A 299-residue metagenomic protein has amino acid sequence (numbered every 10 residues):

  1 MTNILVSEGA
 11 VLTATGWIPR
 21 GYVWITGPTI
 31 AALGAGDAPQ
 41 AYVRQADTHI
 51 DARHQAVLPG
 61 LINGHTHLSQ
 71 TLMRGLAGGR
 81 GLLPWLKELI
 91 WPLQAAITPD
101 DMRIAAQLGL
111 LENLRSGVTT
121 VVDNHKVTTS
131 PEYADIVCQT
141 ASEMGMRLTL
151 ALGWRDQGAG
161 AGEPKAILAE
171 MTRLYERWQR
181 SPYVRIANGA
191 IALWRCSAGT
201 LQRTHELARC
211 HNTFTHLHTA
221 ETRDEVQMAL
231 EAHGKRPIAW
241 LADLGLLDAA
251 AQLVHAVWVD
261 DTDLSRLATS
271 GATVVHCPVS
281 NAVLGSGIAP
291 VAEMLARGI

Functional and structural regions predicted by a protein language model:
M1-V43, A56: N-terminal metal-binding scaffold of metallo-dependent hydrolase/deaminase domains
L5, D47-D51: Conserved beta-strand scaffold positions in the cores of enzyme catalytic domains, especially in NTP/NDP-utilizing
G9, V23, P28, H54 (+8 more regions): Divalent metal-coordination and catalytic microenvironments
R44, V127, E132-V257: Metal-coordinating catalytic core of metallo-dependent amide/deamination hydrolases
P59-T71, F214-R223: Histidine-centered catalytic micro-motifs
R74-M146, A169-R180: Alpha-helical scaffold segments that flank or form the walls of functional sites
V118, M146, N212, G271-A272 (+1 more regions): A structural motif
L246-I299: Active-site-adjacent C-terminal substructures of enzyme catalytic domains
